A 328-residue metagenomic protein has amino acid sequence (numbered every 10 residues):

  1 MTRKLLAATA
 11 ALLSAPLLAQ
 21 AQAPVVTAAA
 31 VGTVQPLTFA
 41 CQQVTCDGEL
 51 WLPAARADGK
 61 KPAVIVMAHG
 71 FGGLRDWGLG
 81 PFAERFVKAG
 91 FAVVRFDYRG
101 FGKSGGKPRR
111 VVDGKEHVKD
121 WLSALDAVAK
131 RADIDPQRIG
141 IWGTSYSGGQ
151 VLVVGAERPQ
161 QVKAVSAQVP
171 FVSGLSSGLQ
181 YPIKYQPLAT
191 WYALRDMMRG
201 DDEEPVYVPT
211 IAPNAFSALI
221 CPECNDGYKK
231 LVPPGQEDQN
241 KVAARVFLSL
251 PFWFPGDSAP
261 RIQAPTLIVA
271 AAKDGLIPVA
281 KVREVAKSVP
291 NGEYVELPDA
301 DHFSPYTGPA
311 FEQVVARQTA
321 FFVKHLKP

Functional and structural regions predicted by a protein language model:
A23-K60: N-terminal cap/lid segment of alpha/beta-hydrolase-fold proteins
F39-Q42, R75, F101-P136, G140 (+1 more regions): Catalytic nucleophile-loop/oxyanion-hole region of alpha/beta-hydrolase and closely related hydrolase-like folds
G72-E84, Y98, A280: The serine-hydrolase catalytic nucleophile loop
R85-G105: Conserved alpha/beta-hydrolase
L152-P234, Q239: Alpha/beta-hydrolase-fold enzymes
I262, I268-A270, D274: Short beta-strand/loop motif that positions the catalytic acidic residue of the alpha/beta-hydrolase fold
G275-K281: Conserved alpha/beta-hydrolase "acid-adjacent" motif
A300-P328: Catalytic active-site module of serine/aspartate enzymes centered on a nucleophile-bearing elbow/loop
